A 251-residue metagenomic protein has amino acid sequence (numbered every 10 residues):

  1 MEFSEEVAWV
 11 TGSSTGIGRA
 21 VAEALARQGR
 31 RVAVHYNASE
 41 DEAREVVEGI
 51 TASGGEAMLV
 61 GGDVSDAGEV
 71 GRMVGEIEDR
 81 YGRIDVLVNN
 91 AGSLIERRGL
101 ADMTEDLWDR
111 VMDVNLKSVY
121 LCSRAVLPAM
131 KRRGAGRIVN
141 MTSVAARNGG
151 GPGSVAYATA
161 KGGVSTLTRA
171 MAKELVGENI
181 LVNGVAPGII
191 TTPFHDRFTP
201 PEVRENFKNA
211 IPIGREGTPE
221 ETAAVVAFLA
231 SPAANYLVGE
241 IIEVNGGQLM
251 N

Functional and structural regions predicted by a protein language model:
V7, S14-T15: Conserved glycine-rich cofactor-binding loop
L94-R97, N148, A227, V238-N251: Short C-terminal tail/terminal secondary-structure segment of NAD(P)H-dependent dehydrogenase/reductase domains
R98-L100, L107-D109, H195, F207: Substrate-binding pocket helix/loop in short-chain dehydrogenase/reductase
S123, A160, T168: Active-site helix of classical SDR
P128, K173-E174, N235: Alpha-helical segment proximal to the catalytic Tyr-Lys
S143: Residue(s) in the substrate-gating loop at a strand-loop-helix junction that position the organic substrate next
V176, L181, L237-G239: Short, small/polar-rich loop/turn modules that mediate ligand/substrate recognition or access, typified
